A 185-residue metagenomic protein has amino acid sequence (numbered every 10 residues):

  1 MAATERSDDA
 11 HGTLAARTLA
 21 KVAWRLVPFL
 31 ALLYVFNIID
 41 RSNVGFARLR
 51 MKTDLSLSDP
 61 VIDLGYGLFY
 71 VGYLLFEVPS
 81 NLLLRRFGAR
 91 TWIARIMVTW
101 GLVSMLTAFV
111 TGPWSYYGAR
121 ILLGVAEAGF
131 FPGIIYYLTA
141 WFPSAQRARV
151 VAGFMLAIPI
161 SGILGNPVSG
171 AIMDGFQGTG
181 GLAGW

Functional and structural regions predicted by a protein language model:
M1-V44: Cytosolic juxtamembrane N-terminal segment immediately preceding the first transmembrane helix of multi-pass
S42, Y70-V78, A128, G162-I163: Residue-level signature of mid-helix packing/kink "hotspots" within the transmembrane helices of 12-pass Major
G45-L75: Extracellular/periplasmic helix-loop-helix junction of adjacent transmembrane segments in MFS-like secondary
R50, N81-L82, A171: Membrane-interface helix termini in secondary transporters
S56, G88, F109-S115, A126 (+1 more regions): Helix-breaking motifs and short loop linkers at transmembrane-helix boundaries and internal kinks in secondary membrane
L75-W114: Conserved MFS/SLC helix-loop-helix module at the cytosolic interface between two early adjacent transmembrane helices
A119-L156: Cytoplasmic helix-loop-helix junction between adjacent transmembrane helices in 12-TM secondary transporters
F154-W185: Helix-loop-helix hairpin linking two adjacent transmembrane segments in secondary transporters
